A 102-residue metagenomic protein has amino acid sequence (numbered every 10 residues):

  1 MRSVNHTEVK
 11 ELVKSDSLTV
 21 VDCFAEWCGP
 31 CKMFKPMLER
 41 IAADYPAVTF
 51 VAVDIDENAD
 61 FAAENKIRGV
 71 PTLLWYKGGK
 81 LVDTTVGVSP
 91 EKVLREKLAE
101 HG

Functional and structural regions predicted by a protein language model:
R2, T49-V51, V82-T85: Structural signal for short hydrophobic segments within the conserved structured cores of catalytic domains across
R2-L18, A59: A short beta-strand-turn-helix
D16-L18, K35-V53: Conserved helix-turn-beta segment immediately C-terminal to the redox Cys motif in thioredoxin-like folds
S17, F24-W27, G69: Short pre-active-site segment immediately N-terminal to redox-active cysteine/selenocysteine motifs in thiol-based
C23-M37: Conserved redox-active cysteine motifs that mediate thiol-disulfide chemistry, especially di-cysteine Cys-X(1-2)-Cys
I55-F61: Structural microenvironment flanking redox-active thiols in thiol-disulfide oxidoreductases
N65-L74: Structural micro-motif
W75-G102: Non-catalytic, surface beta->alpha helical segment in thiol-disulfide oxidoreductase systems
